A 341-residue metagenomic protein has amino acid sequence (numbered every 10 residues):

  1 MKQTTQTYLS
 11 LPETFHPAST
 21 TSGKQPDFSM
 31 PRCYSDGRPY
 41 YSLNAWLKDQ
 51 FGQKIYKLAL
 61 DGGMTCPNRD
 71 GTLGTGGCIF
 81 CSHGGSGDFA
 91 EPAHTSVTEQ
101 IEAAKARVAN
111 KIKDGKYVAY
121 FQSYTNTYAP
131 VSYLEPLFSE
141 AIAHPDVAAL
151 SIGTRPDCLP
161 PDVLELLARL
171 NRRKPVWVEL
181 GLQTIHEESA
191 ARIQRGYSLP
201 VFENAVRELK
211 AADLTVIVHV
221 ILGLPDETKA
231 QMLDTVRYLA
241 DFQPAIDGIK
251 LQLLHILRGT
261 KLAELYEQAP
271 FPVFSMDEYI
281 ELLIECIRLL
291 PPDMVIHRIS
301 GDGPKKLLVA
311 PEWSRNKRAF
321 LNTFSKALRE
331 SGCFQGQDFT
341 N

Functional and structural regions predicted by a protein language model:
K2-A45, K54-Y56, H255-N341: Auxiliary Fe-S-binding modules of radical SAM enzymes
K2-V118: N-terminal [4Fe-4S]-dependent radical SAM core
Y56-L60, Y117-A119, L150-I152, V176-L180 (+3 more regions): Hydrophobic faces of well-ordered beta-strands that scaffold small-molecule active sites in alpha/beta enzyme cores
C78, E140-V147, D234-I249, L321 (+1 more regions): Structural recognition of alpha->loop->beta junctions
G84-A104, V108-V131, D146-L159, P175-V201 (+1 more regions): Core AdoMet radical
T98-K105, L134-S139, L164-A168, E203-V206 (+2 more regions): Generic structural signal for well-ordered alpha-helices, preferentially at hydrophobic/aromatic core positions
V108-I112, L137-P145, L167-P175, R207-A211 (+1 more regions): Acidic (Asp/Glu)-rich catalytic clusters
P200-T260, D277-S300: Conserved C-terminal portion of the radical SAM core fold that forms the substrate/S-adenosylmethionine-binding
